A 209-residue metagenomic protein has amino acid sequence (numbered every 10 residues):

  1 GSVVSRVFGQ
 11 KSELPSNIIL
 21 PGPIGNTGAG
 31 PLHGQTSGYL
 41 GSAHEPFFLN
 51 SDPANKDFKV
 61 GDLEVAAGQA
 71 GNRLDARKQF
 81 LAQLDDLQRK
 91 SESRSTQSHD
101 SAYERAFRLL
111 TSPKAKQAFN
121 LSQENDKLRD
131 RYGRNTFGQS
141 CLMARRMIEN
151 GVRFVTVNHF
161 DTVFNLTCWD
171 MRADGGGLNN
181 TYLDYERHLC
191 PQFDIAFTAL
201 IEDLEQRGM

Functional and structural regions predicted by a protein language model:
G1-M209: Ligand-binding pockets and gating/stacking loops
